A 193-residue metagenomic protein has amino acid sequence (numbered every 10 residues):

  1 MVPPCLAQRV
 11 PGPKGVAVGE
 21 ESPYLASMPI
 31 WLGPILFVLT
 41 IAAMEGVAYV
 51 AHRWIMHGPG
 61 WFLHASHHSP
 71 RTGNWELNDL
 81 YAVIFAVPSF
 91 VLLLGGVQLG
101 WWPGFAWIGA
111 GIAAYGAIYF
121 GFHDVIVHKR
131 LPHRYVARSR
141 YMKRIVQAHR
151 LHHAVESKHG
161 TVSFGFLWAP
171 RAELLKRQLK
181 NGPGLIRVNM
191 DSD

Functional and structural regions predicted by a protein language model:
R9: Cationic, low-complexity basic patches in intrinsically disordered or flexible, solvent-exposed regions
K14, P23-Y24: Short, positively charged and aromatic/hydrophobic N-terminal segments
L25-W31, L63-Y81, G96-F105, Y115-D193: Cytosolic/stromal cytosol-facing helical appendages immediately following the last transmembrane segment
P34-V38, I108-G109: Hydrophobic alpha-helical transmembrane segments
A42-M56, A110-R130: Transmembrane alpha-helical segments that form the membrane-embedded catalytic/substrate-channel core of multi-pass
V50-S69: Membrane-interface helix-loop junction between the first two transmembrane segments
A82-L93, A113: Hydrophobic alpha-helical transmembrane segments of multi-pass integral membrane proteins
